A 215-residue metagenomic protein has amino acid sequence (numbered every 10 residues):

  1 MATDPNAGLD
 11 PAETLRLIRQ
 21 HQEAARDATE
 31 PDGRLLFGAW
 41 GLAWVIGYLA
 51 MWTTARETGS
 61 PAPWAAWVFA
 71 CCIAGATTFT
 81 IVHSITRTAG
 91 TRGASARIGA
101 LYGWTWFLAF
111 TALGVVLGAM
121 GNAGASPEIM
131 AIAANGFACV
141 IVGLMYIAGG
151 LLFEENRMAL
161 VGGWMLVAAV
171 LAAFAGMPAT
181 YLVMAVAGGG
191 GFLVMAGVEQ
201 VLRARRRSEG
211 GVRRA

Functional and structural regions predicted by a protein language model:
M1-D32: N-terminal juxtamembrane cytosolic/stromal segments of multi-pass membrane proteins
A24, T78-R97, L144-L151, A196-Q200: C-terminal ends of transmembrane helices
E30-V115: Selected alpha-helical membrane-embedding segments in polytopic membrane proteins
G47-W52, L108-G121, M145-I147, M165-M177: Hydrophobic alpha-helical transmembrane segments and adjacent interfacial helices in integral membrane proteins
W52-P63, G118-A131, A175-A179: Helix-coil boundary and interhelical linker segments in multi-pass alpha-helical membrane proteins
A65-I73, I132-G136, A185: Alpha-helical transmembrane segments of polytopic membrane proteins
F107-M158: Membrane-proximal helix-loop-helix units in multi-pass membrane proteins
V142-A215: Terminal transmembrane helical module of multi-pass membrane proteins
